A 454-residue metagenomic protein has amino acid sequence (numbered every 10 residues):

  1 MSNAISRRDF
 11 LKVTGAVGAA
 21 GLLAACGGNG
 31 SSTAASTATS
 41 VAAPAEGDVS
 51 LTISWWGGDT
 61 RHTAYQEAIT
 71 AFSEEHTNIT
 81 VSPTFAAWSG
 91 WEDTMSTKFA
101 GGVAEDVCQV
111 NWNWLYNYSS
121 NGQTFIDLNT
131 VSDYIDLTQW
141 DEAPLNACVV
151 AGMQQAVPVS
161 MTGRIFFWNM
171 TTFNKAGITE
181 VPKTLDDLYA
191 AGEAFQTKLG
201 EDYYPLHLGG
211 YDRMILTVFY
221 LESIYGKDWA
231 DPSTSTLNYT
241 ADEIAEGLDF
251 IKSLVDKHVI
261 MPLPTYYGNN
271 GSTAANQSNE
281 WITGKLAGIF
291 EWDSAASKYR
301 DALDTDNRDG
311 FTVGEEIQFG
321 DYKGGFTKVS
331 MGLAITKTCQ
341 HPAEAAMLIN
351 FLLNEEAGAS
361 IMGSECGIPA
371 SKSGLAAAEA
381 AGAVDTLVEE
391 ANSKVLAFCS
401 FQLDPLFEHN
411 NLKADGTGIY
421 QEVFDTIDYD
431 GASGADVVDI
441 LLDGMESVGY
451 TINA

Functional and structural regions predicted by a protein language model:
S2-S6, F10-G122, T130, Y134-L137 (+5 more regions): Conserved N-terminal structural module of periplasmic/extracytoplasmic solute-binding proteins
A43, N111-G163, T312-E316, L387: Hinge/lid segment of periplasmic solute-binding proteins
V49, T70, E74-E75, T80-S82 (+4 more regions): Extracytoplasmic/periplasmic substrate-recognition and gating elements
K98, E105-D106, I135-T172, Y204-P205 (+2 more regions): A structural signal for short loop-to-beta-strand junctions that line the ligand-binding cleft of periplasmic/secreted
T124-F125, T130, S294-D301, M331-L412 (+1 more regions): Mature extracytoplasmic/periplasmic domains
Q155-V159, R164, Y189-I244, Q277: Extracytoplasmic/periplasmic solute-binding protein
G192-E193, T236-G268, E316: Glycine-centered hinge/linker elements that transmit conformational signals in sensory and ligand-binding systems
E389-Y450: C-terminal capping/gating helix-and-loop segments adjacent to ligand/active sites or protein-protein/ligand interfaces
